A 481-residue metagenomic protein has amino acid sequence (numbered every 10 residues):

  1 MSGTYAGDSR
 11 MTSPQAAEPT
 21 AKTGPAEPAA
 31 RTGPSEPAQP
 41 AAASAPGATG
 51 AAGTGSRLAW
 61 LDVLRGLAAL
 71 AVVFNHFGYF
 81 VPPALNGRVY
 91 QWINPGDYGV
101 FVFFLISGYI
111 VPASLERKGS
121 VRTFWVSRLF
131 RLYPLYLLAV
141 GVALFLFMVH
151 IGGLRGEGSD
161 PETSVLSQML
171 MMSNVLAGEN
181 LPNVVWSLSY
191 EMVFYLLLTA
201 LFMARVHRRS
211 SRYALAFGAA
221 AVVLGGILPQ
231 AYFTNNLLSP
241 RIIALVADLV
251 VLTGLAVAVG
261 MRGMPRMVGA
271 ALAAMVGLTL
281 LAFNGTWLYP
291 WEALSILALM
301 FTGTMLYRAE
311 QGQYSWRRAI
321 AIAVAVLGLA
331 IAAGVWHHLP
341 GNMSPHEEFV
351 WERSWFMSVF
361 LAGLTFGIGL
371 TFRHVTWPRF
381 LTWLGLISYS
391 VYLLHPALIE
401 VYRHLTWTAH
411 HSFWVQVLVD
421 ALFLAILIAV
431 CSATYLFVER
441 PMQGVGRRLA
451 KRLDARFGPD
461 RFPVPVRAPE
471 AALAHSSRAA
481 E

Functional and structural regions predicted by a protein language model:
L58-A59, R88-V100, G178-Y190, P229-V250 (+4 more regions): Interfacial loop-to-helix transition and helix-capping segments at the boundaries of transmembrane helices
A59-L115, Y133-Y136, V140, L364-T365 (+3 more regions): Functionally critical transmembrane alpha-helices in membrane proteins and complexes, commonly lining
L70-F77, F217-A231, A273-T286, A325-L339: Aromatic-anchored segments of alpha-helical transmembrane domains
D97, E292-R308, I320-R440: Alpha-helical transmembrane segments of multi-pass integral membrane proteins
D97-F101, S114-G152, S159, S164-S167 (+7 more regions): Transmembrane alpha-helical segments and their boundary/interface "anchor" motifs in multi-pass integral membrane
L132, Y136-L196, R208-R209, A216-N235 (+2 more regions): Membrane-interface helix-loop-helix regions
M192-L238, V250-A271, Y307-I320: Solvent-exposed interhelical
H404, F413, R440-E481: Membrane-proximal cytoplasmic C-terminal regulatory module of class A 7TM GPCRs
